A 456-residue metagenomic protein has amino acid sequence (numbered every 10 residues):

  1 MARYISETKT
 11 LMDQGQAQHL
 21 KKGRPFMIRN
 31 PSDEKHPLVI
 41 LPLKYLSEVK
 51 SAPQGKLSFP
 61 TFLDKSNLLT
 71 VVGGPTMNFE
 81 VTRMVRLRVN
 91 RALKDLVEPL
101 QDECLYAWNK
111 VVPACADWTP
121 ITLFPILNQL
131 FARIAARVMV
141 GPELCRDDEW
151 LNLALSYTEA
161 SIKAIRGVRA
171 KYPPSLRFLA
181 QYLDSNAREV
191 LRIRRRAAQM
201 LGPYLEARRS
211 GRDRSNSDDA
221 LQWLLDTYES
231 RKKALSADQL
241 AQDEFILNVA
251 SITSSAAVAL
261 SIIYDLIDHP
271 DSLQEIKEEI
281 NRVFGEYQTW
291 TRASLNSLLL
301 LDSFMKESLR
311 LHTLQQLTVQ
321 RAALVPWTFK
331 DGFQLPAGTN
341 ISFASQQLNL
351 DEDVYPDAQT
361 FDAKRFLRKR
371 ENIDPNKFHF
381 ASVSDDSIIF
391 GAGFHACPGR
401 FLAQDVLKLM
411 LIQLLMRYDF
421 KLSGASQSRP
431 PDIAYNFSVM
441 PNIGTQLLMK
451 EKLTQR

Functional and structural regions predicted by a protein language model:
M1-M77, D386: N-terminal membrane-proximal hinge/A-helix region immediately C-terminal to the signal-anchor transmembrane segment
I5-A17, E286-F333, A337-S342, E352: Conserved cytochrome P450 K-helix E-x-x-R motif and the immediately C-terminal K′/meander segment
V97-A257: Cytochrome P450 heme-thiolate monooxygenase catalytic core
T253-E278: Classical protein tyrosine phosphatase
S272, S382-V383, F394, R400-N436: Cytochrome P450 heme-binding "Cys pocket" and the immediately downstream C-terminal segment
S308, G338, F361, G393 (+3 more regions): Hydrophobic, well-ordered secondary-structure elements that form the walls of internal hydrophobic environments
F333, F437-R456: C-terminal helix/juxtamembrane-tail motif
F343-K377: Conserved cytochrome P450 K-helix/beta-meander segment immediately N-terminal to the heme-binding cysteine loop
